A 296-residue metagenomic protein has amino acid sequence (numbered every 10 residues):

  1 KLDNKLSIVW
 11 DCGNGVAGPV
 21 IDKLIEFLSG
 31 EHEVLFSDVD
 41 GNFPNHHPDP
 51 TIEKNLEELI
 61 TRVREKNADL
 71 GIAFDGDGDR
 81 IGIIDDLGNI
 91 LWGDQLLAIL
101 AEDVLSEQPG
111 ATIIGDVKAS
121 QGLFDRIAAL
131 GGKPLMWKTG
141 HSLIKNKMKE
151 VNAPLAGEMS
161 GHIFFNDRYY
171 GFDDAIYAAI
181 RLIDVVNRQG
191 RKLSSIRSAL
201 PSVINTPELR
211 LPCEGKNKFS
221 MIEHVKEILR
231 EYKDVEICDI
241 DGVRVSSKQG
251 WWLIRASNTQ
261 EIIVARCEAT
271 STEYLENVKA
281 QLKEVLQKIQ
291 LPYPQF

Functional and structural regions predicted by a protein language model:
K1-Q189, I196: Phosphate-binding chemistry for phosphorylated carbohydrates and sugar-nucleotides
Q108-F296: Phosphate-binding and adjacent anionic-ligand microenvironments
